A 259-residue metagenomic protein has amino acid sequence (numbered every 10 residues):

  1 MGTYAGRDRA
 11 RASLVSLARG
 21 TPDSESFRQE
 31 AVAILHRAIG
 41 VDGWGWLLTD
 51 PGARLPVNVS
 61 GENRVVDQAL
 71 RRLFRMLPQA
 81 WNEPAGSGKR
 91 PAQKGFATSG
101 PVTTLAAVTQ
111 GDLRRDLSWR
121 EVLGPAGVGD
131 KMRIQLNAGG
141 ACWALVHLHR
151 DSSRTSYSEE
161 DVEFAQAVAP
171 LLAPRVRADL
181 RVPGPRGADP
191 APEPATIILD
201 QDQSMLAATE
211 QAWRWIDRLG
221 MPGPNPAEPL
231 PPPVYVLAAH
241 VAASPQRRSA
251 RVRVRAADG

Functional and structural regions predicted by a protein language model:
G2-E160, F164, P170-P174: Regulatory input/activation interfaces that engage signals or partners
M76-A80, N137, R177-L180, A227-L230 (+1 more regions): Short C-terminal domain-edge/linker segments immediately following a structured domain
V176-A191: Short alpha-helical interdomain "coupling" segment at the junction between an upstream regulatory sensor module
P192-A256: PAS-family sensory domains
